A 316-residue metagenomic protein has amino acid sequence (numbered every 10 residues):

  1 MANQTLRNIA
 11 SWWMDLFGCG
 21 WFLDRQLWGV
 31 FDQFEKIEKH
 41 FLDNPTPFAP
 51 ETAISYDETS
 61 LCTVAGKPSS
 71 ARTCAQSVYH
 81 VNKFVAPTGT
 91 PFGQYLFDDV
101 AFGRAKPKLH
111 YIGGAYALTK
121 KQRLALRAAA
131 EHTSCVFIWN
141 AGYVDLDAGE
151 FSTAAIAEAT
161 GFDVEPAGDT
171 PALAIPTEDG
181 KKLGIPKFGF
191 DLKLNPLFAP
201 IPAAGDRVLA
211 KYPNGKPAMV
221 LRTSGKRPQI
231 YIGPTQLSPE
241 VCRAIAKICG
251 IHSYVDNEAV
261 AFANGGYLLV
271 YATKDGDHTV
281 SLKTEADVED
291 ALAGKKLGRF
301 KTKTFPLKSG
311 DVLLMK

Functional and structural regions predicted by a protein language model:
M1-H80, P166-L197, L209-P213, P217-L221 (+1 more regions): Hydrophobic targeting/anchoring helices
Q4, T52, F92, H110 (+3 more regions): Hydrophobic, well-ordered secondary-structure elements that form the walls of internal hydrophobic environments
A10, P91, S134: Residue-level detector of anion-binding/catalytic polar loops
W13, Q94, F137-W139: Hydrophobic residues in well-ordered beta-strands that form the structural core
N82-R104: A short, well-structured beta->alpha microelement
R104-H110: Short acidic/histidine-rich motifs immediately flanking catalytic phosphotransfer sites in two-component signaling
G113-K316: A conserved amphipathic helix/loop scaffold that creates a polar/acidic microenvironment used either to coordinate
